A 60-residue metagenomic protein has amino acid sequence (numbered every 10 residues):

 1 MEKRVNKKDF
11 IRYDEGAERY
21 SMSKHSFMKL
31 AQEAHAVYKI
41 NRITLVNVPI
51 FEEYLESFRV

Functional and structural regions predicted by a protein language model:
M1-S26: Polyanion-binding surface elements
E2, L45-V46: Generic alpha-helical structural signal
E18-L45, E52-Y54: Major-groove DNA-recognition helix of helix-turn-helix-type DNA-binding domains
E56-V60: Short hydrophobic/aromatic patches at helix-to-coil boundaries
